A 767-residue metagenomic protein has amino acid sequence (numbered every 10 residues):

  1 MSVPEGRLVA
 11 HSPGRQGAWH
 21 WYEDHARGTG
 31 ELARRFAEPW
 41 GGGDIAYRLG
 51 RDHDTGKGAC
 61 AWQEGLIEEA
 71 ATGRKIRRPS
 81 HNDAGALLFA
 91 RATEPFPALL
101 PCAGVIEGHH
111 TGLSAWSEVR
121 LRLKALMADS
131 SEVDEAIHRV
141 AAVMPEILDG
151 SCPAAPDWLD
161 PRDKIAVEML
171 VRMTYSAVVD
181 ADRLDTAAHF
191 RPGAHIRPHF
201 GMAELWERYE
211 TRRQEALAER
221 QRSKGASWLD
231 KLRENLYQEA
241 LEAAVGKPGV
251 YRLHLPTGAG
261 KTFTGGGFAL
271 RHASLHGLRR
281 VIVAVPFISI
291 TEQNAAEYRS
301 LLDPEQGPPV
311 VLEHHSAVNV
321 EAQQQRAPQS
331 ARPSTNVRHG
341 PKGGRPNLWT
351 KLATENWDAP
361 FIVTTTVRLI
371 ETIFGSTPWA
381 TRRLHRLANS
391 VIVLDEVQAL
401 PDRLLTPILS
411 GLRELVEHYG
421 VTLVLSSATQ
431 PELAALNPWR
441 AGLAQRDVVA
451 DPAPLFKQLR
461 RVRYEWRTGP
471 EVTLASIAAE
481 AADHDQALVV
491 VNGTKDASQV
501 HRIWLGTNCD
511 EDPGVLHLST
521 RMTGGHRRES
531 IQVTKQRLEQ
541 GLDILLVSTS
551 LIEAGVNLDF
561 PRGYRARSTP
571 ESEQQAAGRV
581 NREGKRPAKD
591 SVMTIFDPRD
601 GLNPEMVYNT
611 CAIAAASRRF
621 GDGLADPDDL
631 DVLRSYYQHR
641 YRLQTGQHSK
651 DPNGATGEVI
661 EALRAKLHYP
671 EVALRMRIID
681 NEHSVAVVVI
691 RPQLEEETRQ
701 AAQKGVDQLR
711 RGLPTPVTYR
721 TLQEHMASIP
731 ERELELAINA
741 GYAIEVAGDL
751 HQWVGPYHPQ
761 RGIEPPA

Functional and structural regions predicted by a protein language model:
M1-E219: Accessory nucleic-acid engagement/destabilization modules that flank
H11-G14, I288, L312-Q324, N492-K495 (+2 more regions): Conserved helicase motor
K247-A269: Walker A/P-loop
R279-D303, H315-N319, E432: Conserved Walker A/P-loop ATP-binding site and its immediately adjacent core in helicase/helicase-like ATPase domains
P304-F374: Inter-Walker segment of RecA-like/P-loop motor cores
T366-I370, A380-H418: SF2 helicase catalytic motif II
V416, A475-H484, V490, K495 (+5 more regions): C-terminal helicase lobe and adjacent C-terminal extensions/tails of nucleic-acid helicase motors
A428-A482: Interdomain hinge/linker at the junction between the two RecA-like core domains of SF2 helicases
